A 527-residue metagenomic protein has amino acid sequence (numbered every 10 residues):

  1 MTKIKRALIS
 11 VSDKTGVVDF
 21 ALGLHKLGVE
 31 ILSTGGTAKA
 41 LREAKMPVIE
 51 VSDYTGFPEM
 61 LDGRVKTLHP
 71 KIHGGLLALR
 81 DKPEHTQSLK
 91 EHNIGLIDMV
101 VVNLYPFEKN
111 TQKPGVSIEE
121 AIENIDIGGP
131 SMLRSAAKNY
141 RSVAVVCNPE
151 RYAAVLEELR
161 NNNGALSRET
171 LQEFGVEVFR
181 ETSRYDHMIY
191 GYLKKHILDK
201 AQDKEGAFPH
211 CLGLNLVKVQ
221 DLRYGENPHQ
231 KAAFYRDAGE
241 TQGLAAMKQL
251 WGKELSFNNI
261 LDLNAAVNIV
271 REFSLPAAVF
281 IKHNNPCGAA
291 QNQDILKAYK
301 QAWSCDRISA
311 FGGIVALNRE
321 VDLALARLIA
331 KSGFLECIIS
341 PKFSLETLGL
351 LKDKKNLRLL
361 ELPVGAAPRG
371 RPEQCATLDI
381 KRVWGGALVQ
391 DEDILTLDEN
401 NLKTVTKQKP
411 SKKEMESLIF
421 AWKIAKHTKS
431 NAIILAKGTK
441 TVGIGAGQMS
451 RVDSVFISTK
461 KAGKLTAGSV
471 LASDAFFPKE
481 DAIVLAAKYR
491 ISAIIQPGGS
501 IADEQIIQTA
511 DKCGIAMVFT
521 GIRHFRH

Functional and structural regions predicted by a protein language model:
M1-Y54: N-terminal glycine-/serine-/threonine-rich phosphate-binding loop
G36-F107: Glycine-rich nucleotide/cofactor/substrate-binding loop typically near the N-terminus or early in the first domain
R80-P130, R134-A136, T406-K412: Active-site/ligand-binding-proximal alpha/beta "capping" segment
E150-V364, A376-E392, E414-K423, S430-A432: Active-site loops and adjacent core secondary-structure elements that bind or stabilize anionic groups
C287-R307, K440-V484: Glycine- and Gly-Pro-enriched alpha-helical subdomains that act as flexible, kink-prone "lid/hinge" or packing modules
V315-A316, D322-K331, K464-D503: Cysteine/selenocysteine-centered motifs that mediate thiol-based redox chemistry or coordinate metal-sulfur cofactors
G333-L360, L485-H527: C-terminal binding/interaction regions
